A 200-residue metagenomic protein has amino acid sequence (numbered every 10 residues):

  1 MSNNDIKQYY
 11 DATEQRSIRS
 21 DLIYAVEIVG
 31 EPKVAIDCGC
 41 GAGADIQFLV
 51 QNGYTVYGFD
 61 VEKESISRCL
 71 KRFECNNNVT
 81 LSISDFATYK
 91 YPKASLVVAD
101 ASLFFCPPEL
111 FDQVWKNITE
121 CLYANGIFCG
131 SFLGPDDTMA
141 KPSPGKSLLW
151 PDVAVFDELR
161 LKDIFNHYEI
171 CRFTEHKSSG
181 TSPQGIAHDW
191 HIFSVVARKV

Functional and structural regions predicted by a protein language model:
M1-G30, G41-K90, Q113, I127-V200: Class I (Rossmann-like) S-adenosyl-L-methionine-dependent methyltransferase catalytic domain, capturing the SAM-binding
K33, S95: Conserved acidic residues
D37: Class I SAM-dependent methyltransferase core
V98: A conserved beta-strand element that flanks and buttresses the S-adenosyl-L-methionine
A101-F105: Short catalytic micro-motifs in class I SAM-dependent methyltransferases
D112-A124: A short glycine-rich, Lys/Arg-flanked "PGG" loop and its adjoining helix->strand segment in the class I
